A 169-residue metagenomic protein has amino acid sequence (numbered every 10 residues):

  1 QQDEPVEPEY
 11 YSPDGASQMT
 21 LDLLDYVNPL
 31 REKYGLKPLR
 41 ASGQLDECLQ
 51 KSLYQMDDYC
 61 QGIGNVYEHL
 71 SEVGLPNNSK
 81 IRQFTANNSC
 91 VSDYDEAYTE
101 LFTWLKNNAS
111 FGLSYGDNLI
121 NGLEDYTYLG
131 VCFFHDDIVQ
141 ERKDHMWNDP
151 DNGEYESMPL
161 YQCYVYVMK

Functional and structural regions predicted by a protein language model:
P5-V6, N87: Alpha-helical and His/Cys-centered functional microenvironments
E7-N77, D125-L129, F134: Short, well-ordered surface patches within globular domains
E68-K169: A well-ordered secondary-structure block
